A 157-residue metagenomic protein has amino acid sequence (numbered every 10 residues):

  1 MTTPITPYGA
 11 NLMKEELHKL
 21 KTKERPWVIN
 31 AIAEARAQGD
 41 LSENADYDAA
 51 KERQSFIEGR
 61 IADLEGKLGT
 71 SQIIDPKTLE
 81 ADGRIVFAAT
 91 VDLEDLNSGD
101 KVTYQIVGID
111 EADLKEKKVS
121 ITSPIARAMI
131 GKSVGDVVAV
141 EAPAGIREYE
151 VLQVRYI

Functional and structural regions predicted by a protein language model:
M1-A62: N-terminal cationic and glycine-rich segments that engage phosphates or anionic surfaces
M1-I5, S71, E116-K117: Short, exposed beta-strand "edge-strand" segments with a Pro/Gly-rich flavor and a Y/T-containing core
G9, N44-A45, D63, D82 (+2 more regions): Aromatic-enriched hydrophobic runs in primary sequence
E15, R36, S42, L68-G69 (+2 more regions): Residue-level signal for pocket-adjacent positions within structured domains
K21-E24, L68-Q72, S133: Conserved NTP-handling cores and scaffolds of large molecular machines
E58-Q72: Amphipathic alpha-helical coiled-coil segments
I74-Y156: Non-DNA-binding regulatory cores of transcription-related proteins, predominantly C-terminal effector-binding
